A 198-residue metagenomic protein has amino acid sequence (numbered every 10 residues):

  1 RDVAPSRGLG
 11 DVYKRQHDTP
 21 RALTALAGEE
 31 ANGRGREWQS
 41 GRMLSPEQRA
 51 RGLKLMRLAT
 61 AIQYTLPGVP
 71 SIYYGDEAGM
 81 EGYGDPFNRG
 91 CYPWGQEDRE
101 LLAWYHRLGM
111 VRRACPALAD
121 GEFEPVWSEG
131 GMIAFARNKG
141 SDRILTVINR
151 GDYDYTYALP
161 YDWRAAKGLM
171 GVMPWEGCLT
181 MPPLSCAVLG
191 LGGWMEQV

Functional and structural regions predicted by a protein language model:
R1, T24-K54, P86-L108: Non-catalytic scaffold segments within catalytic domains of secreted glycoside hydrolases
D2-L9, Y13: Single conserved hydrophobic/aromatic residue that forms the stacking wall/gate of nucleotide- or nucleobase-binding
V3, I62, V111: Short alpha-helical functional segments enriched in proximate histidine and acidic residues
G8, T24-A27, Y83, Y155: A ubiquitous, low-specificity "background" feature that marks scattered single residues across proteins without
Y13, G52-L53, T65-I72, D76-V198: Carbohydrate-interacting/catalytic domains
R21: Active-site neighborhood of divalent metal-dependent phosphoester/pyrophosphate hydrolases
M56-T60: Short, acidic/polar
